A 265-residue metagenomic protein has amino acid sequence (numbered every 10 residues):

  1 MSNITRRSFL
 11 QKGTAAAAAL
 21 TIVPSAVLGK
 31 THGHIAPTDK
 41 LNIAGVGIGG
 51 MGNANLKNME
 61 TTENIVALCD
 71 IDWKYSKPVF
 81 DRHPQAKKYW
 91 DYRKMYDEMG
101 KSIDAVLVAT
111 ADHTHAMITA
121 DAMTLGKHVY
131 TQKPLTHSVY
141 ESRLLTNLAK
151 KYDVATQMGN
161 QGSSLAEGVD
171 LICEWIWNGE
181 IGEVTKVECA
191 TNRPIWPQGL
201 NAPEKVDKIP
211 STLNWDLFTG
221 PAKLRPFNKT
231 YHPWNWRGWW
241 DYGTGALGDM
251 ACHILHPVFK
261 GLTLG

Functional and structural regions predicted by a protein language model:
M1-A17: N-terminal secretory signal peptides and thylakoid transit peptides that target proteins across membranes
A16-H83, G162-L165, V258: N-terminal Rossmann-like dinucleotide-binding module
G47, M51, N55, Y152-G265: Predominantly a Rossmann-like dinucleotide-binding segment in NAD(P)-dependent oxidoreductases
I65, Q85, I103, I181-V184: Local beta-strand N-terminus motif with an aromatic residue
K87-D91: Short acidic-hydrophobic, aromatic-tinged amphipathic segments that line or gate anion-handling sites
K94-K101: Short amphipathic alpha-helix with an adjacent loop that forms part of the alpha/beta core around
V106-L107: N-terminal Rossmann-like NAD(P) cofactor-binding module of classical short-chain dehydrogenase/reductase
A111-D112, A116-S164, G179: Beta-strand-loop-alpha-helix segment that lines the small-molecule cofactor/substrate pocket of alpha/beta enzymes
